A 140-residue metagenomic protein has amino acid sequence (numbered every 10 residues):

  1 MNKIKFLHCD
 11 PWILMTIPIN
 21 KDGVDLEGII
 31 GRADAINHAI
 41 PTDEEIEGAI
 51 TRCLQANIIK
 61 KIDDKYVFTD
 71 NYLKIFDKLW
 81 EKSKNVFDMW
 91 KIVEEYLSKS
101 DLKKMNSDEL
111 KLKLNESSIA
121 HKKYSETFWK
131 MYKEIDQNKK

Functional and structural regions predicted by a protein language model:
M1-G23, I40: Short alpha-helical segments that sit at the start of domains
W12, G28, E45-G48: Amphipathic alpha-helical interaction segments
G23-A33: Short acidic, hydrophobic short linear motifs in intrinsically disordered regions
A39-Q55: Short amphipathic alpha-helical interaction segments
L54-D64: A short, conserved structural fragment
K65-K84, S118: Short, cationic-aromatic polyanion-contact patches
M89-K140: Exposed, interaction-prone assembly regions rather than primary DNA-binding/catalytic cores
